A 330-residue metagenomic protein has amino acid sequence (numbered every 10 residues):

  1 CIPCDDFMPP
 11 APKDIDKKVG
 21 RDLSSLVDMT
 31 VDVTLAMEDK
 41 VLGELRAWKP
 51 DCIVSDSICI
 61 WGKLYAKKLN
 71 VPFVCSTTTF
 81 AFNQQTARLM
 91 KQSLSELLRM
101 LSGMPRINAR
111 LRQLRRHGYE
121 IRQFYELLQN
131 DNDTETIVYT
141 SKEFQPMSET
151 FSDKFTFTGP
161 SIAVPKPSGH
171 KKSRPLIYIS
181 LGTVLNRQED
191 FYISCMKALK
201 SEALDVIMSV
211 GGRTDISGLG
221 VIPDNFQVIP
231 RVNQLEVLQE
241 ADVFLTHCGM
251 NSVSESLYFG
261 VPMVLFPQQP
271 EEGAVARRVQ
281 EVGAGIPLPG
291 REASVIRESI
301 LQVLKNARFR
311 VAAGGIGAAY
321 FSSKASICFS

Functional and structural regions predicted by a protein language model:
C1-L176, G182-L204: Nucleotide-sugar-dependent glycosyltransferase catalytic domains
I2-P9, S76-T78, C248, L265-P270 (+1 more regions): Short beta->alpha connector loops at strand-helix junctions that form conserved, small/polar/Pro-enriched
K40, V232-N233, V295, S299: Short acidic active-site motifs
I53-S55, I229-R277: A donor-sugar binding/catalytic signature common to diverse glycosyltransferases and related nucleotide-sugar
T183, I193-Q227: Catalytic donor nucleotide-activated moiety binding site of glycosyltransferases and closely related
V282, I286, R291-R308: C-terminal "capping" alpha-helix adjacent to the active site of nucleotide-linked donor transferases in cell-envelope
R308-S322: A short, well-ordered alpha-helix in the C-terminal region of glycosyltransferases
S323-S330: C-terminal alpha-helical cap of glycosyltransferases
